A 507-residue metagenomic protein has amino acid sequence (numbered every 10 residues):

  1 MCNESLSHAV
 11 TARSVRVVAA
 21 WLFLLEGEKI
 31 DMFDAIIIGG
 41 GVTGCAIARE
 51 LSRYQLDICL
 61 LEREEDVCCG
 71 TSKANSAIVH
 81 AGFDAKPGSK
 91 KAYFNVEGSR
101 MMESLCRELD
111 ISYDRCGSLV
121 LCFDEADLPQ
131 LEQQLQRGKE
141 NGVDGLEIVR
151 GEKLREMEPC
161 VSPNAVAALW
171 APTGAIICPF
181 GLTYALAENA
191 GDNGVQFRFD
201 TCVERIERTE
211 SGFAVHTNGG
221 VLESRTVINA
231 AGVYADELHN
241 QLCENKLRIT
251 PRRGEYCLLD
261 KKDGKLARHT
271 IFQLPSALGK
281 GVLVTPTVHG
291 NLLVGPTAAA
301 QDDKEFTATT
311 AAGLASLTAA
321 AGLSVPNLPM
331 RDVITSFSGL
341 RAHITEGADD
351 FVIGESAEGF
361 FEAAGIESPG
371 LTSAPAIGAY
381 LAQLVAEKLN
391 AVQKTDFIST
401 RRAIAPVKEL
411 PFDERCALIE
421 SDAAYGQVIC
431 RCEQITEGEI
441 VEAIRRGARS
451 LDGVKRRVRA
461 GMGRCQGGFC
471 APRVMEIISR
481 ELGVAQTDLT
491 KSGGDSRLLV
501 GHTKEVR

Functional and structural regions predicted by a protein language model:
A35-C59: N-terminal Rossmann-like FAD-binding beta1-loop-alpha1 element of flavoenzymes
I36-I38, L222-Y234, G378: Short hydrophobic core segments
A46-E50, V79, I111-D114, A231-G359 (+2 more regions): Active-site substrate-recognition segment that forms the wall of the catalytic cavity or substrate channel
R53-S72: Glycine-rich FAD pyrophosphate-binding loop
A77-M157, G281-V282: Dinucleotide-binding Rossmann-like beta1-alpha1 core, especially the glycine-rich loop that anchors the ADP
Y93-V96, D124-Q130, W170-E188, T307-A312 (+2 more regions): Short beta-strand to alpha-helix junction loop
T173-R225: Helical element adjacent to the flavin cofactor pocket in flavoenzyme catalytic cores
V288, E305-V428, I435-A443, D452-G453 (+1 more regions): C-terminal catalytic lobe of FAD-dependent flavoproteins
